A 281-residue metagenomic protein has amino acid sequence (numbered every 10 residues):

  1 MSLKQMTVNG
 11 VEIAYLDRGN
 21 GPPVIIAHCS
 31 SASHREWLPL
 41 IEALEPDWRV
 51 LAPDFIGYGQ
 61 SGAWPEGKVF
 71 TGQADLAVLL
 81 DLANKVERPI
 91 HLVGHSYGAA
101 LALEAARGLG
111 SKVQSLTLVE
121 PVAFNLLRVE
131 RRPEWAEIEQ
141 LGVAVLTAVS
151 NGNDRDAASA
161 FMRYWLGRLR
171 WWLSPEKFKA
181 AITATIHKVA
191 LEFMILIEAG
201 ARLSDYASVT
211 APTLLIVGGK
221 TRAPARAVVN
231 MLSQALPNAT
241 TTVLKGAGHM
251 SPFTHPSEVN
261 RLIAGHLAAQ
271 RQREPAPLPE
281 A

Functional and structural regions predicted by a protein language model:
M1-I25, E45-R49, W171, A264 (+1 more regions): Alpha/beta-hydrolase fold catalytic core
V8-A63, R88: Conserved HGGG/HGGXW glycine-rich cap/lid loop of the alpha/beta-hydrolase fold
I26-C29, S96, G218: Glycine-rich His-Gly loop
E42, L51-V93, Y97, N260-R261: Active-site loop/oxyanion-hole signature of alpha/beta-hydrolase fold enzymes
R88-V129: Conserved hydrolase catalytic core segment
S150-A190: Conserved alpha/beta-hydrolase catalytic His-Asp/Glu region
K177-Q234, T240-V243: Conserved serine/cysteine hydrolase catalytic core
L244-N260: Catalytic histidine-centered segment of alpha/beta-hydrolase-like enzymes
